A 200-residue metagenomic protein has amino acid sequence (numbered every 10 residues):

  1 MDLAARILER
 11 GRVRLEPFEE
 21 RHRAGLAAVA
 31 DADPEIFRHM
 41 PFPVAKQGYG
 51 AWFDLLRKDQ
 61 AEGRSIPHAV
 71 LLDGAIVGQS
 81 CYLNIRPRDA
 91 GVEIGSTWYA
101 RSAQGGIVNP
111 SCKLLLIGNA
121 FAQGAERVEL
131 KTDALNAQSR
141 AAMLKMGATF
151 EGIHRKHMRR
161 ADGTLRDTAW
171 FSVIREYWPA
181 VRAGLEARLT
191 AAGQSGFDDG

Functional and structural regions predicted by a protein language model:
M1-G106, N119, Q123, G163-G200: GNAT-family acyltransferases
E93, R127, Q138, K145: Amphipathic alpha-helical recognition patches that constitute DNA-binding helices
G105-N119, A141, K145: Conserved acetyl-CoA-binding loop-helix of GNAT-fold acetyltransferases
A122-T132: Conserved GNAT acetyl-CoA-binding A-motif
L130-R140: Conserved beta-strand-loop-alpha-helix junction that forms the acyl-donor binding cleft
K131, T149-T164: Conserved catalytic-core motifs of GNAT/GCN5-like acyltransferases
M146-G147, A169: Short, hinge-like loop/turn segments at secondary-structure boundaries
